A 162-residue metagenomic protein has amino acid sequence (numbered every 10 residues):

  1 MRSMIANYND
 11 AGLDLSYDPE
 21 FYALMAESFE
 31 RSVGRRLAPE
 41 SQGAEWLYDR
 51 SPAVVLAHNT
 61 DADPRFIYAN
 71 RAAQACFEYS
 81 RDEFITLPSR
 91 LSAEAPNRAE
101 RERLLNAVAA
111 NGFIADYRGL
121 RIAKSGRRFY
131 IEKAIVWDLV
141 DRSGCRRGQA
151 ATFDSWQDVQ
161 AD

Functional and structural regions predicted by a protein language model:
M1-A38: Short, low-complexity N-terminal regulatory "tails/caps" that precede and couple sensory modules
R2-Y8, G12, W46-D162: Sensory/regulatory domains in signal-transduction proteins
S41-E45: Short alpha-helical capping/linker elements at sensor-output junctions, especially the PAS-family N-cap and C-terminal
